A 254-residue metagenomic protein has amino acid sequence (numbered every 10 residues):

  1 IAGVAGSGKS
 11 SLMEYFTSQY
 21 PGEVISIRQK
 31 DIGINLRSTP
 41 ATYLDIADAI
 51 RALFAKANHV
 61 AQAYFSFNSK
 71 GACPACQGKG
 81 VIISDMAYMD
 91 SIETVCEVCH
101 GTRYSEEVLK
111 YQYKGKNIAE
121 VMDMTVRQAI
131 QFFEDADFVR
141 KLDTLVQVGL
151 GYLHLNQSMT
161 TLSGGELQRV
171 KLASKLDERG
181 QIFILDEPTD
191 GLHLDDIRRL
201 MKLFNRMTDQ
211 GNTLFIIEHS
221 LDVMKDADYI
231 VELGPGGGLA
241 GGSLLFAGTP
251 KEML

Functional and structural regions predicted by a protein language model:
I1-L254: Conserved phosphate-binding elements of NTP-dependent enzyme cores
